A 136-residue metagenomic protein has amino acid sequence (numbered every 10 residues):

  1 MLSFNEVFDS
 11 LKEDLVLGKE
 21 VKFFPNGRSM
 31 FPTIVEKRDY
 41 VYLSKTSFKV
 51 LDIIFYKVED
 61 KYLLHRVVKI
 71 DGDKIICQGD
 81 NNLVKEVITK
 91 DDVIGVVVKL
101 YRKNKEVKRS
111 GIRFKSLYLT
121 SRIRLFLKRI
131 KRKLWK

Functional and structural regions predicted by a protein language model:
M1-K136: Extended hydrophobic leader/signal-anchor segments used for secretion and membrane insertion
